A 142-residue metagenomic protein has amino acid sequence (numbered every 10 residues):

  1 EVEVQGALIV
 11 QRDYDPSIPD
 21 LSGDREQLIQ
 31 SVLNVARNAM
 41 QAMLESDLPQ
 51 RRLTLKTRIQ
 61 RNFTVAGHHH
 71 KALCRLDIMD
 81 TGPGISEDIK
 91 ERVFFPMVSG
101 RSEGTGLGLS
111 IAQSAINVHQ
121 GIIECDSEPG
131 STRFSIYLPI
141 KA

Functional and structural regions predicted by a protein language model:
E1-A142: Core catalytic ATP-binding domain of two-component histidine kinases
